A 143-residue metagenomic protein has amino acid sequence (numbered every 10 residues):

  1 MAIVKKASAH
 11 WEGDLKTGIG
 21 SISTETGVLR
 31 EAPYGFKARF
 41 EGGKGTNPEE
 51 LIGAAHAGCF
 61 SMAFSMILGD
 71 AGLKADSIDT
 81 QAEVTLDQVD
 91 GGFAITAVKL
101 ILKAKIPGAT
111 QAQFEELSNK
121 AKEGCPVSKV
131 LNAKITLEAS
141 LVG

Functional and structural regions predicted by a protein language model:
M1-A54, S61-G143: Extended beta-strand/beta-hairpin segments
